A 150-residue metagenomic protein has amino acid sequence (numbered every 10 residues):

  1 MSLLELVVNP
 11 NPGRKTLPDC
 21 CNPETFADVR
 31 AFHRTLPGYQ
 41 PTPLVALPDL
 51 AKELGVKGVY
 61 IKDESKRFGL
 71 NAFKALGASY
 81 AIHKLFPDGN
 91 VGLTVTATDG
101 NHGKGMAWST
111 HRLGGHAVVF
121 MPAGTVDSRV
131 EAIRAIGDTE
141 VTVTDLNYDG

Functional and structural regions predicted by a protein language model:
M1-G150: PLP-dependent amino-acid enzyme catalytic core
